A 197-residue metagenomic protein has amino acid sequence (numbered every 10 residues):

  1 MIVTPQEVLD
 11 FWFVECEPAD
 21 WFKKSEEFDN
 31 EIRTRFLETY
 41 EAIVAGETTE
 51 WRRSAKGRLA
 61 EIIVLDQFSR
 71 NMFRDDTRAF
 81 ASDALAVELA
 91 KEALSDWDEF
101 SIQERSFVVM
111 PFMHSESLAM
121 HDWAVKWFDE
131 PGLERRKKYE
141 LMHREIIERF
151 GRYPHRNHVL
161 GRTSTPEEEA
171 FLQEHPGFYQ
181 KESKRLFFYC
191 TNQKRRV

Functional and structural regions predicted by a protein language model:
M1-L59, V64-V197: Intrinsically disordered, low-complexity activation-like regions
